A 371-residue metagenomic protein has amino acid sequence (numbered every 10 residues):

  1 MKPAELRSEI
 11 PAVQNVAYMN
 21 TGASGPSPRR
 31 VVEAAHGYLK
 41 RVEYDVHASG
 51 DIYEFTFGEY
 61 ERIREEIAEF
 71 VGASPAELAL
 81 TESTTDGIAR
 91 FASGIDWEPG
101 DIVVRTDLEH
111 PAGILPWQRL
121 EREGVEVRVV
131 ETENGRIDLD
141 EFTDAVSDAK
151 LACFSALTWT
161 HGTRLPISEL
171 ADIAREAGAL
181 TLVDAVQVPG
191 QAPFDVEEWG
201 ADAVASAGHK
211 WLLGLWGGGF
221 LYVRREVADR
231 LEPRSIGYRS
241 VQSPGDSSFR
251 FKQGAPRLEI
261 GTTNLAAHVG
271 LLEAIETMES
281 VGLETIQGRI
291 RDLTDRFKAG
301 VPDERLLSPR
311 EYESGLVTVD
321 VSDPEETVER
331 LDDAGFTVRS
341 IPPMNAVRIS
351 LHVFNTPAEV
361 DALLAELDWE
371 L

Functional and structural regions predicted by a protein language model:
M1-L371: Pyridoxal 5′-phosphate
